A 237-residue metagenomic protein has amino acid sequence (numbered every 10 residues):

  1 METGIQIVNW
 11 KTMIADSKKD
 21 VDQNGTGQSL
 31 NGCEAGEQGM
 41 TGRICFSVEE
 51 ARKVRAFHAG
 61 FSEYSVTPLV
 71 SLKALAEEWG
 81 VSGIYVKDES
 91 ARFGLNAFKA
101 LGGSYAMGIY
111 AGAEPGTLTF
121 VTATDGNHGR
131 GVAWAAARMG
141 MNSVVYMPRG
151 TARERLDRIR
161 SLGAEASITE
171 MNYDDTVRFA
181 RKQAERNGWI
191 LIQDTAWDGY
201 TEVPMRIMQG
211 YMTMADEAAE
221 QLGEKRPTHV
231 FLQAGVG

Functional and structural regions predicted by a protein language model:
M1-G237: PLP-dependent amino-acid enzyme catalytic core
